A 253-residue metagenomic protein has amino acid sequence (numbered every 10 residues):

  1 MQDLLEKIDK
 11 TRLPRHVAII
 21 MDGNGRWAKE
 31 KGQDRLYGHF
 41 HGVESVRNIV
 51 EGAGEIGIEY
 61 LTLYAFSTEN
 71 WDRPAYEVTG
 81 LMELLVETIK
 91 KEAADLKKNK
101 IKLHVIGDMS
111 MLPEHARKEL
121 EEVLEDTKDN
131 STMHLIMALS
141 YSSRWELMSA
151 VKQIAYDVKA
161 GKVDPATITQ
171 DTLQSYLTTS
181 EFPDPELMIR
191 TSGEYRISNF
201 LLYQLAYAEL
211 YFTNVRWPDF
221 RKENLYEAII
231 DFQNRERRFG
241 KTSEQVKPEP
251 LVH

Functional and structural regions predicted by a protein language model:
M1-H253: Flexible, compositionally biased loop and terminal segments
